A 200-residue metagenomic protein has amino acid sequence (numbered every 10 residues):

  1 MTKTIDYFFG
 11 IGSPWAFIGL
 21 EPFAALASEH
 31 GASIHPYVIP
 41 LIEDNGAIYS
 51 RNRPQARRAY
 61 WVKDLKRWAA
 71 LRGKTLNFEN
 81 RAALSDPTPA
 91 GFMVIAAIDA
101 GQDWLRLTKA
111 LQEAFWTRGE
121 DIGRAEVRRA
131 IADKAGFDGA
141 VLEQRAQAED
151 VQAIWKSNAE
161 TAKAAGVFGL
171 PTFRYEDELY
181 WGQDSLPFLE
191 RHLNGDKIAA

Functional and structural regions predicted by a protein language model:
M1-K3, K74: Generic structural motif recognizing short loop/turn segments at the entrances and edges of beta-strands
K3-D6, G12-A32, R106, A110-A200: C-terminal cap of thioredoxin/glutaredoxin-like
I11, F17-F115: Structural alpha/beta surface segment adjacent to cysteine/selenocysteine redox centers across thiol/disulfide enzymes
